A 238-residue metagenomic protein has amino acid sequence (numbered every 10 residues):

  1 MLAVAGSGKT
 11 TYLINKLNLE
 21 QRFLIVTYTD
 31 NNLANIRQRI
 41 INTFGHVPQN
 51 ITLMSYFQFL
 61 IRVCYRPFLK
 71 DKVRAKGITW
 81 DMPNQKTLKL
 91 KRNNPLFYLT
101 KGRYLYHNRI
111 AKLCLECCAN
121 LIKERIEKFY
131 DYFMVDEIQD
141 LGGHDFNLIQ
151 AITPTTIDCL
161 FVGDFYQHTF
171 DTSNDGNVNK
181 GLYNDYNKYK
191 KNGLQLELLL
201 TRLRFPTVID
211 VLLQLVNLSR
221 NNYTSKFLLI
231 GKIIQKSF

Functional and structural regions predicted by a protein language model:
M1-F238: The feature marks helicase ATPase cores and/or their adjacent C-terminal helical subdomains in SF1/SF2/AAA+ helicases
